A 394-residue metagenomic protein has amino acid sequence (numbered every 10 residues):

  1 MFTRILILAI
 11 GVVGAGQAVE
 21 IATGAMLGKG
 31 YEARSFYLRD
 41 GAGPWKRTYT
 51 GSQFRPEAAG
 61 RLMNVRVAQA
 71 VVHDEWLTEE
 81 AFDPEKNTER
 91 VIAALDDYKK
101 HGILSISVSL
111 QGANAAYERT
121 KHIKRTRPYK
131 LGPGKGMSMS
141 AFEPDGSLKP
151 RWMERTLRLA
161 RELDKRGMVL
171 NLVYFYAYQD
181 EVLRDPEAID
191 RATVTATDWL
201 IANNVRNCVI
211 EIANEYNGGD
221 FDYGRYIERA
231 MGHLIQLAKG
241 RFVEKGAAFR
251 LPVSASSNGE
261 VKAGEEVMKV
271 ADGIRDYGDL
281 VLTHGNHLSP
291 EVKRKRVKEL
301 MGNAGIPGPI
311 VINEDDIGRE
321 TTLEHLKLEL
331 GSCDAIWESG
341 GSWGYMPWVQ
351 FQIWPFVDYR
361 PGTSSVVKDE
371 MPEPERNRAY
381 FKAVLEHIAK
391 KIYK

Functional and structural regions predicted by a protein language model:
M1-L8: Sec-dependent signal peptide recognition, specifically the positively charged N-region followed immediately by
I7, Q69, K130, R158 (+2 more regions): Sequence-pattern detector for short linear motifs and compositional/periodic biases rather than a specific fold
V13-A15: N-terminal signal peptide c-region/cleavage motif recognized by signal peptidases
Q17-E32, L159, V366-A389, Y393-K394: Terminal leader/tail segments of proteins
Q17-G41, K46-G51, R206: Short acidic, Pro/Gly- and aromatic-enriched capping/linker segments at domain boundaries
E32, G41, S52-G278: Active-site mouth of glycoside hydrolases
R191-A192, N207-A383: Extracellular glycoside hydrolase catalytic/binding regions
